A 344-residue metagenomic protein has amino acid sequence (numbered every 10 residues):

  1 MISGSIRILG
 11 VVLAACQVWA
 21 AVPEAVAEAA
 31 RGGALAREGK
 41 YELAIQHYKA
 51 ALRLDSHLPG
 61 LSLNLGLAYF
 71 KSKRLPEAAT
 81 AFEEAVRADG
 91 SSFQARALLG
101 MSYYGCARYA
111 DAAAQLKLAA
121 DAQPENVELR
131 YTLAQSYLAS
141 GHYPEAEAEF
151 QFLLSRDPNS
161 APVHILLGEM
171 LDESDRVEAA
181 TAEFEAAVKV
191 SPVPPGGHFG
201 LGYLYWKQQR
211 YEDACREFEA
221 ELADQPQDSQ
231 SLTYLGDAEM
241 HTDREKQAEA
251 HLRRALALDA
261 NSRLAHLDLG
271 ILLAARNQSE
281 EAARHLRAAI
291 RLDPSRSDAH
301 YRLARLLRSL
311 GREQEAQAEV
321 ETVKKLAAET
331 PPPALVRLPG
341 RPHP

Functional and structural regions predicted by a protein language model:
P23-L54, K71, Q135, E169: Alpha-helical segment of the N-proximal tetratricopeptide repeat
A25-V26, P59-G60, F93-Q94, V127-E128 (+6 more regions): Helix-start (N-cap) detector for alpha-helical repeat units in TPR-like alpha-solenoids, especially tetratricopeptide
A25-V26, Y301-P344: Terminal, low-structured helical/coil segments at or just beyond the last alpha-helical repeat
R37-A50, K71-E84, Q94, G105-L118 (+8 more regions): Structural signature of tandem alpha-helical TPR/SEL1-like repeats, specifically the intra-repeat loop/turn
L54, A88, A122, R156 (+5 more regions): Structural marker of alpha-solenoid helical repeat scaffolds
Y203, E219, Q230-N277: Alpha-helical adaptor scaffolds
